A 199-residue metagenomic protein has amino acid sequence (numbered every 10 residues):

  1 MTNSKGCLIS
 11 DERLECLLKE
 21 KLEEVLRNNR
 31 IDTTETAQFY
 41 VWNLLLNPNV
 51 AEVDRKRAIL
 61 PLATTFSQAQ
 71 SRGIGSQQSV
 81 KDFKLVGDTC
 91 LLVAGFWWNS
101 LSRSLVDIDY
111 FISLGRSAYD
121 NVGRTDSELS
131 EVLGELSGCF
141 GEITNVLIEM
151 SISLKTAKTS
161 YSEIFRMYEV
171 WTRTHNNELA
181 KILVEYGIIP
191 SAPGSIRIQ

Functional and structural regions predicted by a protein language model:
M1-Q199: Polar/charged low-complexity regulatory segments
